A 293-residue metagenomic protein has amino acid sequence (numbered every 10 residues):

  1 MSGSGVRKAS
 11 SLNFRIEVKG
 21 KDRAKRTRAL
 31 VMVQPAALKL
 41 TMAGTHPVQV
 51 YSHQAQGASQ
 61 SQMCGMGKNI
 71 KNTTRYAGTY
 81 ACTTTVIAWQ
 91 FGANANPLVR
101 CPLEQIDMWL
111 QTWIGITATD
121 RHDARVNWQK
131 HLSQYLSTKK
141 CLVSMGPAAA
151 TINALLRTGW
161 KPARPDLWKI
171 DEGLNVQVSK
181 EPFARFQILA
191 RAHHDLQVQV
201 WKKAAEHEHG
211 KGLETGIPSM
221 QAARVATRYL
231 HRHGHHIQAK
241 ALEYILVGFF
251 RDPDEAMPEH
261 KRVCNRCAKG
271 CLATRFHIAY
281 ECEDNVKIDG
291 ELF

Functional and structural regions predicted by a protein language model:
M1-A58: Basic, alpha-helical interaction scaffolds
E17-G20, A43-G44, Q60-K71, A279-E291: Amphipathic alpha-helical scaffolding segments
R23-T27, S52, T73, H233 (+3 more regions): Generic recognition of well-structured, leucine-rich alpha-helical segments and adjacent helix-turn regions within
R28-M32, F250, R266: Active-site-adjacent structural elements in folded domains
M42, P47, H53, Q62 (+1 more regions): Extended C-terminal regions of large enzymes
E255-F293: Short Cys/His-based metal-binding microdomains
